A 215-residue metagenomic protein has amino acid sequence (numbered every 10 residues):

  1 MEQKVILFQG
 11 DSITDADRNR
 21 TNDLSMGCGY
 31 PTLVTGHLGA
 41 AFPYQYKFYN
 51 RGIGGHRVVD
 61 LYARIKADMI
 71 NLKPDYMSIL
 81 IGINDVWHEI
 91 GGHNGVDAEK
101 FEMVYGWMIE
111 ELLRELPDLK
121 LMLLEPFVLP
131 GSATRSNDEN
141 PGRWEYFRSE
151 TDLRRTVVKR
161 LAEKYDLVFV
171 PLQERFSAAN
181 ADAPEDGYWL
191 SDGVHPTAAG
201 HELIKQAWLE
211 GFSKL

Functional and structural regions predicted by a protein language model:
M1-G54, R64-K73: Serine-esterase "nucleophile elbow" of acetyl-processing enzymes
E2, L33-Y44, D60-L215: Alpha-helical cap/lid subdomain in secreted, periplasmic, or secretory-pathway luminal O-acyl-processing enzymes
